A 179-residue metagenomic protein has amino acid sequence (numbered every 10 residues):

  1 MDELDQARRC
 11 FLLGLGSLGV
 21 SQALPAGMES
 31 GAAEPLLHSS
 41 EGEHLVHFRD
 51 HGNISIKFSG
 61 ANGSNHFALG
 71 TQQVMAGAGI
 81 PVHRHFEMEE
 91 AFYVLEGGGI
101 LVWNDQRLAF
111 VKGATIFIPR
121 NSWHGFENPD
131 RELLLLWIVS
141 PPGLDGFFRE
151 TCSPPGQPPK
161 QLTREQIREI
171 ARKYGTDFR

Functional and structural regions predicted by a protein language model:
M1-G19: N-terminal secretory signal peptides and thylakoid transit peptides that target proteins across membranes
A23-D50, G156: C-terminal segment of N-terminal export signals and the immediately downstream linker at the start of the mature
E43-V82, M88: A short glycine-rich, His/Asp/Glu-containing loop-to-beta-strand
Q73-V74, E87-L101, I138: Short, conserved beta-strand element in jelly-roll/cupin
Q106-R120: Short acidic-glycine-tyrosine-enriched beta hairpin
R120-D145: Ligand-binding loop in jelly-roll beta-barrel domains
R149-R179: Acidic/histidine-enriched, glycine/proline-rich intrinsically disordered or flexible terminal extensions
